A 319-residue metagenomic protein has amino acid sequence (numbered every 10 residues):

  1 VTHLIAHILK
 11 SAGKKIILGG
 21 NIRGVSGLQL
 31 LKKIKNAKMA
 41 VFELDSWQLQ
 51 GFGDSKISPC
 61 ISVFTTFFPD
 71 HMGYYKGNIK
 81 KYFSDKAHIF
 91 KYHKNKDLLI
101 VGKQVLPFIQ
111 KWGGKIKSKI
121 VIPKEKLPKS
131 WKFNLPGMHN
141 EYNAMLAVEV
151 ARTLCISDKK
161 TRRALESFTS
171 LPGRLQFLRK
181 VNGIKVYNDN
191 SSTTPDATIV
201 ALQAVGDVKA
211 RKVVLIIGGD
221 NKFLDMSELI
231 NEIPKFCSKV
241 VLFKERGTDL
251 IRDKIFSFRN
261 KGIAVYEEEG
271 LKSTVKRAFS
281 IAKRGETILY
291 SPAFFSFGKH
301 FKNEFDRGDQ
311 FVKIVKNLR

Functional and structural regions predicted by a protein language model:
V1-K15: A conserved segment at the C-terminal end of the G1
K14-V25: Short beta-strand-centered segment that lines the nucleotide-binding/catalytic pocket of NTP-utilizing
N21, E43, T65, Y82 (+7 more regions): Residue-level signal for inorganic ion chemistry
Q29-K32, V148-T153, Q203: Short glycine/serine- and small hydrophobic-enriched flexible loop segments
I34-K115, K124-N134, G298-F305: Flexible active-site lid/hinge loop adjacent to a nucleotide/diphosphate and Mg2+-phosphate binding pocket
S55-P69, V101, L106-I109, L135-S170 (+1 more regions): A conserved, hydrophobic alpha-helical segment in the catalytic core of large ATP/adenylate-utilizing enzymes
H93-L98, K115-K119, C237-S238, N260-I263: A short helix->loop->beta-strand "cap" motif at the edges of active sites that frequently abuts
R152-S157, R163, S167-L171, F177-R319: ATP-dependent carboxylate-amine ligase
